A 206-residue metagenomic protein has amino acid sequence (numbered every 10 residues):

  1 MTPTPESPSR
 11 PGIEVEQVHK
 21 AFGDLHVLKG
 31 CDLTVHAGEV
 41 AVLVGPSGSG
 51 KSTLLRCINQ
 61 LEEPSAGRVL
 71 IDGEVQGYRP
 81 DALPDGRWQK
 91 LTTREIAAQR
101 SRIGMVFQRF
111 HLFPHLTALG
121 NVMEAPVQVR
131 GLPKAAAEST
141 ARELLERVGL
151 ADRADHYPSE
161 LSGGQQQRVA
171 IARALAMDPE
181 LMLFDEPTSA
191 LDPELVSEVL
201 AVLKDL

Functional and structural regions predicted by a protein language model:
T2-P3: Non-catalytic signal-transmission and effector/linker regions of two-component phosphorelay proteins
P8-L206: ABC family nucleotide-binding domain
